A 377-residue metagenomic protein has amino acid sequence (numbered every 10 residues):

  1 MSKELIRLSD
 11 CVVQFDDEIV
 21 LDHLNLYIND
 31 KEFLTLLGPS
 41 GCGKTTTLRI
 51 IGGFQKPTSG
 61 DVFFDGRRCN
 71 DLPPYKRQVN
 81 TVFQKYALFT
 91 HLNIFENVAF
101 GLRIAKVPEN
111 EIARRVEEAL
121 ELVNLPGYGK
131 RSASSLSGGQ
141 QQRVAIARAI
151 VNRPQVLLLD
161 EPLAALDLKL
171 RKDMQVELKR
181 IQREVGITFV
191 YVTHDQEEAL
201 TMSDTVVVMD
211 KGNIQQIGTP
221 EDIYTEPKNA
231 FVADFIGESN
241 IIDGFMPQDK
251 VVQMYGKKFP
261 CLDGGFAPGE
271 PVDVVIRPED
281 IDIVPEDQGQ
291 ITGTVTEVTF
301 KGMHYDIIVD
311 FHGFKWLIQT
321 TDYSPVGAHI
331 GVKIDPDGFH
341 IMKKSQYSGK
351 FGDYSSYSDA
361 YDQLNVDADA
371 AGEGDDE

Functional and structural regions predicted by a protein language model:
R7, Y27, F63, G331-K333: ABC ATPase nucleotide-binding domain
L37-P39: The feature captures the beta-strand-to-loop junction immediately N-terminal to the Walker
G52: Helix-to-loop junction immediately C-terminal to a conserved catalytic motif
T58-D61, E111, K211, D243: Conserved coupling/switch loops of ABC nucleotide-binding domains, chiefly the family-specific signature
G60-R68: Conserved ABC transporter NBD signature motif
P74-Q84, L88-F231: ABC ATPase nucleotide-binding domains
S239, D249-E377: Non-catalytic connector elements of ABC transporters
